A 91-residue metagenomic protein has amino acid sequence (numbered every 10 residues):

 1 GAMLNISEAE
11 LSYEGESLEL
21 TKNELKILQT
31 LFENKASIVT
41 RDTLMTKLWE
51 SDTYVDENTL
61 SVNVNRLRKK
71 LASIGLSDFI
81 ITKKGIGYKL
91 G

Functional and structural regions predicted by a protein language model:
G1-I6, L11-Y13, L90: Conserved hydrophobic "DFG−1" position in protein kinase catalytic cores
M3, S77-G91: A short linear beta-strand->loop->alpha-helix hinge motif most characteristic of winged-helix/helix-turn-helix
E8-L76, K84: Positively charged, aromatic-enriched patches within helix-turn-helix-type DNA-binding elements, predominantly
